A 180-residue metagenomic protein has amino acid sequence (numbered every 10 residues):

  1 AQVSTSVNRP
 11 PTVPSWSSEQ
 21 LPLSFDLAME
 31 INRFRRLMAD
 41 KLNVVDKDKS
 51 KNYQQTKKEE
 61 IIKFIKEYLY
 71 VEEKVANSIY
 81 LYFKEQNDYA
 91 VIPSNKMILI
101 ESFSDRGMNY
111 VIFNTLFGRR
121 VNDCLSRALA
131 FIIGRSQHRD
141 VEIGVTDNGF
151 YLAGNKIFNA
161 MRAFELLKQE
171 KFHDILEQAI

Functional and structural regions predicted by a protein language model:
A1-I180: C-terminal effector modules of nucleic-acid-centric enzymes and ribosome-associated factors
